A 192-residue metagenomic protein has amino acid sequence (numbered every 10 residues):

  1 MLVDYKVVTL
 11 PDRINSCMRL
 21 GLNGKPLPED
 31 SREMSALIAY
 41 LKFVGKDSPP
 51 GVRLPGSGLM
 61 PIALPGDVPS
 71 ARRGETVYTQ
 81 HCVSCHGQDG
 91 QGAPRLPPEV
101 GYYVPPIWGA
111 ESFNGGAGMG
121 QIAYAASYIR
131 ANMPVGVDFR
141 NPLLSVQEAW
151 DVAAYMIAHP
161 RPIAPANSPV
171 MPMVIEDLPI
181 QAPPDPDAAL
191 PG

Functional and structural regions predicted by a protein language model:
M1-L27, L37, G101-R161: Extracytoplasmic electron-transfer domains, predominantly the class I c-type cytochrome c fold
L2-N15, R19-R32, I38, K42-G45 (+1 more regions): N-terminal export/targeting leaders of redox proteins
L37, G74-A93, I107, V152-M156: The canonical Cys-X-X-Cys-His
K46-T79, A93-P94: Electrostatic cytochrome c docking/interface patches
R53-I62, Y103, G109-A110, V170-M171: Short linear capping/connector segments at secondary-structure termini
S70-Q88, D177-G192: Acidic, Ser/Thr-rich low-complexity intrinsically disordered segments
A93, R140-P142, A164-P169: Short conserved catalytic/interaction loops centered on acidic-Pro-aromatic/His motifs
R95-G101: Short cysteine/histidine-rich zinc-coordinating motifs and their immediately flanking basic loops
